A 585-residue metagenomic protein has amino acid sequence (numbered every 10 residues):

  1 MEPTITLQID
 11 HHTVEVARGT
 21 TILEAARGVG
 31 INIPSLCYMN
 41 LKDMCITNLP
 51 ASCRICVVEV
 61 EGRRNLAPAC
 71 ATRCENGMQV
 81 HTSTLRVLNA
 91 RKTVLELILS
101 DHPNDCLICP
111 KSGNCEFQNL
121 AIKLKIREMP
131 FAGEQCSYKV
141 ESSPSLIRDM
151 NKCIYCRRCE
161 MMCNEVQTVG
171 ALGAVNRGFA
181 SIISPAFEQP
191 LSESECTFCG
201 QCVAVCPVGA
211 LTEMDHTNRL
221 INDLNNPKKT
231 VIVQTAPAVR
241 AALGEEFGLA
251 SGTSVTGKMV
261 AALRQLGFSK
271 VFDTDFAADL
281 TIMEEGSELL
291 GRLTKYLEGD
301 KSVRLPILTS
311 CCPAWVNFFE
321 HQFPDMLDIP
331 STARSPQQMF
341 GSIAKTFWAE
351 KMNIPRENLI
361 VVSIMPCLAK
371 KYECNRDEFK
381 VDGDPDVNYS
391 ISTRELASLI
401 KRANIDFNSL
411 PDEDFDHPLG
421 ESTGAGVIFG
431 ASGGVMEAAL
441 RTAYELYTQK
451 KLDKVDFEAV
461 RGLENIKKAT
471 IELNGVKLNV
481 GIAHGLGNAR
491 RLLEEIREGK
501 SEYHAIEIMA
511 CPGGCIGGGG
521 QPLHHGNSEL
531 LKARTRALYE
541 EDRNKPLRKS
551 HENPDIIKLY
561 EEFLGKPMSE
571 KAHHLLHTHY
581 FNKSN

Functional and structural regions predicted by a protein language model:
E2-T6, T13, R18-Q79, S83-N89 (+1 more regions): Iron-sulfur-associated redox domains of electron-transfer enzymes in respiratory and anaerobic energy metabolism
R54-F198, A204, L211-T230: Fe-S ferredoxin-like electron-transfer domains and their immediately adjacent linker/connector regions across
D149, R157-E160, G170-G173, G178-G209 (+5 more regions): Unusually extended, aromatic-enriched hydrophobic runs near protein termini
Q167, C206, W348-M352: Structural motif corresponding to the C-terminal cap of alpha-helices
